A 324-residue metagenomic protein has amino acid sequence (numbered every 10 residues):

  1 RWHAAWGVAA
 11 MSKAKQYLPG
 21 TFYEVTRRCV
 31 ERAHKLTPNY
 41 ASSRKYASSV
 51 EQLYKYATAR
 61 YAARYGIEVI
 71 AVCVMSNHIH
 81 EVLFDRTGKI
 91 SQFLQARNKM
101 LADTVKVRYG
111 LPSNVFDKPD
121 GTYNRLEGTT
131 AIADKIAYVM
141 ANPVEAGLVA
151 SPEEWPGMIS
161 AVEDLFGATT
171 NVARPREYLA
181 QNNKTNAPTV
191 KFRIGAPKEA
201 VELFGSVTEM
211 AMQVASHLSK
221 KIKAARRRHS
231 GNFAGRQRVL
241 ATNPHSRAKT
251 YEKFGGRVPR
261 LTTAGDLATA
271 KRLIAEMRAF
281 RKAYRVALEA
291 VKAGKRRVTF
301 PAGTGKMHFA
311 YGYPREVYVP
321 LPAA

Functional and structural regions predicted by a protein language model:
R1-A324: Short catalytic/metal-binding and nucleic-acid-binding patches
